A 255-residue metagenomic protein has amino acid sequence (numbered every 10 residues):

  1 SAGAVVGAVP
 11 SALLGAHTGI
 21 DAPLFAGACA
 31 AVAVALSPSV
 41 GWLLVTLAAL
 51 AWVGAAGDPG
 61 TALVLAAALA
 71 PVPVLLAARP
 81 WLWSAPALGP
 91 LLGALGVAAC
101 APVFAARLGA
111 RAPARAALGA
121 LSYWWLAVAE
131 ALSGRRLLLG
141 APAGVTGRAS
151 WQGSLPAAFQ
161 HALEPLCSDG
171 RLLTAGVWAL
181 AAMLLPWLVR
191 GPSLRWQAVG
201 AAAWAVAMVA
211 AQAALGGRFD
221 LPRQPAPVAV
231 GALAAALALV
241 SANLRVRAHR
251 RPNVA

Functional and structural regions predicted by a protein language model:
S1-G57, A66-V74: Core alpha-helical transmembrane segments of integral membrane proteins
G3-A8, F25-V34, G93, A105 (+4 more regions): Alpha-helical transmembrane segments in multi-pass membrane proteins
H17-A26, S39-L43, D58-L65, W81-A85 (+3 more regions): Short, aromatic-rich membrane-interface segments at the entry and exit of alpha-helical transmembrane domains
A30-V40, P73-L82, A106-A114, A182-V199 (+1 more regions): Cytoplasmic membrane-interface segments at the C-terminal ends of transmembrane helices
A31-V32, L47-A117: Membrane-interface helix-loop-helix junctions at boundaries between adjacent transmembrane segments
S37-P38, A49-G57, L76, L118-L126 (+3 more regions): Juxtamembrane/interfacial segments around transmembrane helices
L44-A48, L65-L69, L82-L88, A106-G109 (+3 more regions): A cytosolic-side transmembrane-helix exit/cap motif
L91-A235: Generic multipass alpha-helical transmembrane bundles of integral membrane proteins
